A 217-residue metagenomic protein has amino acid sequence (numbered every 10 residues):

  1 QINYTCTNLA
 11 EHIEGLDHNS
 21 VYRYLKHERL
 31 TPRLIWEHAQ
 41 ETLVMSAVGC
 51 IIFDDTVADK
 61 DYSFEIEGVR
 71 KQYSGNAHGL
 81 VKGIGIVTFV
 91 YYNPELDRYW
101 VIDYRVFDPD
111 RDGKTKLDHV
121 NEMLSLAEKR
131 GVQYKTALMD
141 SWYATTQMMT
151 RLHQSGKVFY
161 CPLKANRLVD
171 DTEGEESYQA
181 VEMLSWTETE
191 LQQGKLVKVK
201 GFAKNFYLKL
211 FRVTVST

Functional and structural regions predicted by a protein language model:
Q1-T31: Gly/serine-rich nucleotide phosphate-binding loop at the start of the catalytic core of nucleotide/ADP-ribose-handling
T5-N8, C50-F53, V101, T136-L138 (+1 more regions): A structural signal for short, well-ordered beta-strand segments and their strand-loop junctions that often border
N19-R23, S74-Y134, V213-T217: Electropositive, glycine- and tryptophan-enriched low-complexity nucleic-acid-binding patches
L25-L96, N205-F206, F211: Active-site-proximal, Lys/Arg-enriched surface segment that forms a nucleic-acid-binding/basic interface patch
D61-E67, W100-D103, M149-T150, D171-T172: Short, conserved acidic/polar surface loops in the N-terminal third of protein domains
N76-G79, M149, V197: A generic local secondary-structure boundary/capping motif
D97, I102, D110, V158-T217: An anionic, glycine-rich sequence signature occurring as long contiguous blocks
P109-G174: Domain-level cores of phosphate- or acyl-group-handling catalytic modules
